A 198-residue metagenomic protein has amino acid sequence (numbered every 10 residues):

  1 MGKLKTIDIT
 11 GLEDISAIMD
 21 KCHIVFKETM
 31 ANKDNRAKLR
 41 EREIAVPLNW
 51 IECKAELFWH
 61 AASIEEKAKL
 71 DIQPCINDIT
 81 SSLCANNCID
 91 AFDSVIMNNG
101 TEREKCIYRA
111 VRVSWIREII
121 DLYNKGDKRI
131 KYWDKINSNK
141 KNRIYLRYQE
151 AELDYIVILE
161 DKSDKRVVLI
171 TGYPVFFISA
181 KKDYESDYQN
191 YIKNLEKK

Functional and structural regions predicted by a protein language model:
M1-K198: Ribonuclease/tRNase effector modules and their secretory precursors
